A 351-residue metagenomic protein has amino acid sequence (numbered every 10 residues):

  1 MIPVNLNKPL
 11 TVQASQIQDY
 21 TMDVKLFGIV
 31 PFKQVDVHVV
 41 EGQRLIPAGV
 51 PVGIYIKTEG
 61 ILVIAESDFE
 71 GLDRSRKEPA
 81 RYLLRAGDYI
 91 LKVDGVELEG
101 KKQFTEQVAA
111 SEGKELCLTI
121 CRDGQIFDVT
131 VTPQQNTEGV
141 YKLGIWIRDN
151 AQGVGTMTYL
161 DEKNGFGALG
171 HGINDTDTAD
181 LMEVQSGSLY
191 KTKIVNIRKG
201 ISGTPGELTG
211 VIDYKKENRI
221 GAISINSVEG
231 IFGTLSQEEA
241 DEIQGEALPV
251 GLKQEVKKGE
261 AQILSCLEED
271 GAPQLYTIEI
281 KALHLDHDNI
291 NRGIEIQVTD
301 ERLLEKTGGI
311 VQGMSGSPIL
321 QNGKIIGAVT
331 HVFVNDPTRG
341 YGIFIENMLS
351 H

Functional and structural regions predicted by a protein language model:
M1-P31, V37: Beta-strand-enriched, solvent-exposed domains that form extended recognition/catalytic surfaces
V4-I17, K92-Q125, D336-T338, I343-N347: PDZ domains, with a preference for the canonical peptide-binding region formed by the helix
Y20-M22, K33, V50-V52, K57-I61 (+9 more regions): Envelope-exposed proteins and targeting segments
K25-G42, T105-G144: PDZ-domain C-terminal substructure recognizer with occasional recognition of PDZ-binding tails
Q43-K77, C121, D128-Q134: Signal peptide-directed extracytoplasmic domains
S75-Y89, A110, G308-G313: A short glycine-leucine-enriched loop at secondary-structure breakpoints that most characteristically corresponds
P79-K102, I319-N322, I326-H331: Conserved PDZ fold ligand-binding element
Q134-G308, Q312, Q321-N322, T330 (+1 more regions): Serine endopeptidase catalytic core focused on the charge-relay Asp
